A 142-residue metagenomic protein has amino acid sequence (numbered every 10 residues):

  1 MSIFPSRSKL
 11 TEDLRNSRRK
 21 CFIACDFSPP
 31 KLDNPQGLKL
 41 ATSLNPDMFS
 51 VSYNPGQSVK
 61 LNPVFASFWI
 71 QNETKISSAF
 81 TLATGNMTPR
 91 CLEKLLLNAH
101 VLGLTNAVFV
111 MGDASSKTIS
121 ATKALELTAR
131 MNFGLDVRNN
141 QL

Functional and structural regions predicted by a protein language model:
M1-S28, L32, Q71: N-terminal amphipathic alpha-helix/helix-capping segment at the start of soluble metabolic enzymes
C21-F27, D47-V51, S78-L82, A107-F109 (+1 more regions): Hydrophobic faces of well-ordered beta-strands that scaffold small-molecule active sites in alpha/beta enzyme cores
P30-S43, P63, P89-L97: Short, acidic/polar
T42-A66, F109-S120: Glycine-rich, proline-tolerant flexible connector loops at the mouths of alpha/beta enzymes
S58-T81, A121-L142: Alpha-helix-loop-beta-strand connector modules within alpha/beta enzyme cores
I76-C91, N98: Structural motif corresponding to the early beta-alpha repeats
L92-S115: A generic, well-ordered mixed alpha/beta core segment in the N-terminal half of proteins
